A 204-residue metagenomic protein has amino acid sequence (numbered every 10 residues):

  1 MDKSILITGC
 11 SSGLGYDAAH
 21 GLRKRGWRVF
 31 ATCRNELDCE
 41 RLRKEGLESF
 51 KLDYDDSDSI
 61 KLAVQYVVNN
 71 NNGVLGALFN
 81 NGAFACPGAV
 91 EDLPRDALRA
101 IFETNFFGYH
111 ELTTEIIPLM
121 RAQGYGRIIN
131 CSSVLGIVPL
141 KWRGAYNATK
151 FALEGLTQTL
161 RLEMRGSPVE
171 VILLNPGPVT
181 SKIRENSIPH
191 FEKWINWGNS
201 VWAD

Functional and structural regions predicted by a protein language model:
S11-S12: Conserved glycine-rich cofactor-binding loop
E45-D58: Rossmann-fold cofactor-recognition segment
A89-V90, A97-R99: Substrate-binding pocket helix/loop in short-chain dehydrogenase/reductase
T113, T149-A152: Active-site helix of classical SDR
T113-T114, Q158: A short, exposed helix-loop element centered on a Lys and neighboring polar residues
S133: Residue(s) in the substrate-gating loop at a strand-loop-helix junction that position the organic substrate next
G166-D204: SDR active-site lid
